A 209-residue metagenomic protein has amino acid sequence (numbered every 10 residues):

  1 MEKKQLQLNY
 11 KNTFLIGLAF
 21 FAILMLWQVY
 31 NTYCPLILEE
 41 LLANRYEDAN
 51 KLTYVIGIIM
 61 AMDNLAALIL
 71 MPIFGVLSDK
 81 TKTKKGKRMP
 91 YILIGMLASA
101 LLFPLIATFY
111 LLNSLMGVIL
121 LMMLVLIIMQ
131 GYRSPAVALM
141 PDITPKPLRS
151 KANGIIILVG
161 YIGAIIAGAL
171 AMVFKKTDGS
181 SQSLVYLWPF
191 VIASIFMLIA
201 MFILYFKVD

Functional and structural regions predicted by a protein language model:
E2-A66: Helix-loop boundary and gating motifs at the non-cytosolic
F21, G95, L102-Y132: Hydrophobic core of transmembrane alpha-helices in multi-pass small-molecule transporters, especially MFS/SLC-type
L36, A107-T108, A164-V185: Transmembrane alpha-helix termini and helix-breaking/packing motifs in multi-pass membrane transporters
N50-Y54, K146-I156: Loop-to-transmembrane helix entry/capping segments in MFS-fold secondary transporters and related SLC/MFSD carriers
T53-T81, L101-L102: Central cavity-lining transmembrane alpha-helices of secondary-active solute carriers, predominantly the Major
D63-L68, S150-K176, F196-M197: Glycine-rich segments within core transmembrane alpha-helices of 12-TM secondary carriers
K80-M96: Cytoplasmic membrane-interface "Motif A"-like loop-to-helix N-cap segments of 12-TM Major Facilitator Superfamily
I94, Y186-F206: Symmetry-related core transmembrane helices of the 12-TM Major Facilitator Superfamily/SLC fold
